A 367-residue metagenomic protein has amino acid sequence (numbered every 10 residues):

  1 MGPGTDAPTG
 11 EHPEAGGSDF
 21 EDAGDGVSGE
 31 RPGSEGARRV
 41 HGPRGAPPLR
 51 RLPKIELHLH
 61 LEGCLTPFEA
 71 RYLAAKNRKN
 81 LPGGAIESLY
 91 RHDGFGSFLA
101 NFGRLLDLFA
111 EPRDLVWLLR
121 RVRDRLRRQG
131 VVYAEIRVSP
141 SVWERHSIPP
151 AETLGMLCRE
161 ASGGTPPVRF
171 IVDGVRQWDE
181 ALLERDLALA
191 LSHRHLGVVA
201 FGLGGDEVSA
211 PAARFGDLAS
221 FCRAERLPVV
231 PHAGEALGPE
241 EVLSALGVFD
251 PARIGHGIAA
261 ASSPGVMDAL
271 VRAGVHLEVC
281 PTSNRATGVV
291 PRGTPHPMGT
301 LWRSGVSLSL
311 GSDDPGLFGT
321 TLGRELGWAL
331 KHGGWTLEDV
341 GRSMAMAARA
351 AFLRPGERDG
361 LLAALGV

Functional and structural regions predicted by a protein language model:
P3-P43: Intrinsically disordered, low-complexity terminal tails and inter-domain linkers enriched for S/T/G/P/D/E
R31-L227, A236-E240, G247-R253, A259-V367: Metal-cofactor-binding active-site regions of metalloenzymes
H232: Short HxH-centered metal-ligating active-site micro-motif
